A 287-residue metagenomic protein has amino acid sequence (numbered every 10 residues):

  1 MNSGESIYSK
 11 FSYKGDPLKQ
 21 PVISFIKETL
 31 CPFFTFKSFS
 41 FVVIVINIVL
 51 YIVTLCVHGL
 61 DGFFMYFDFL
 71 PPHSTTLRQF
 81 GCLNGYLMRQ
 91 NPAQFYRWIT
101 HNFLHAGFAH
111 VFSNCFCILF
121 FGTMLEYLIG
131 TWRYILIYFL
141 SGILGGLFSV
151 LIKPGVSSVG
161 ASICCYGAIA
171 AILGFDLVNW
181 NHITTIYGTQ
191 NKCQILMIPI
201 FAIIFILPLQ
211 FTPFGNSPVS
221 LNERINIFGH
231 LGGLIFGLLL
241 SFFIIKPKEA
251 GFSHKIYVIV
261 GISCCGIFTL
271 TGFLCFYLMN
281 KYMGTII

Functional and structural regions predicted by a protein language model:
N2-I287: A detector for small-residue-rich transmembrane helices and their helix-helix packing motifs
